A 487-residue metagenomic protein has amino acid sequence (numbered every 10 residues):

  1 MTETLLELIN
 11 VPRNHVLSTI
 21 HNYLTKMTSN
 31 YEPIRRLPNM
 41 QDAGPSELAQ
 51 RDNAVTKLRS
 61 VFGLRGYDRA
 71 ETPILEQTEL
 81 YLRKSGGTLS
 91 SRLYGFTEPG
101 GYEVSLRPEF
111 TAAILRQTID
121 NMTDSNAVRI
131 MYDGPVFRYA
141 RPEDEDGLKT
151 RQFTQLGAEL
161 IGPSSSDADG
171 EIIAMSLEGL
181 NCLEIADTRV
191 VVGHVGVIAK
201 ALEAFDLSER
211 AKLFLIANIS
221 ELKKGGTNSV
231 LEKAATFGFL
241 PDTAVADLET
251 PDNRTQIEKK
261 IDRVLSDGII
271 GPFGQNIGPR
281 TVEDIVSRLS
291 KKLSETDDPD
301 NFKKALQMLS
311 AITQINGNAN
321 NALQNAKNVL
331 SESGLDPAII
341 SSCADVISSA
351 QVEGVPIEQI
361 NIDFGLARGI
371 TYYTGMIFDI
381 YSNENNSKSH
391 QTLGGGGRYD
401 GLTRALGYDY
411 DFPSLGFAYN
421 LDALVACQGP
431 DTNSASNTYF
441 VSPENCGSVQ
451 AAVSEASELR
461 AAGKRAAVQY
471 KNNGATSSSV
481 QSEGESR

Functional and structural regions predicted by a protein language model:
T2-V16, I20-A112, R151, S165 (+2 more regions): TRNA-binding/sensing appendages of the translation machinery
T28-S29, E47-R65, E76-E79, T111-A186 (+1 more regions): Positively charged, Gly/Ser-enriched RNA/tRNA-binding surfaces
E32, V192-G193, V197, I216-A217 (+2 more regions): RNA-interacting cores
E79-L80, I198, S220, S477: Short secondary-structure boundary/hinge segments and terminal tails
R92-G101, D206-T236, S382-N386: Acidic, His- and aromatic-enriched active-site or binding-groove loops in soluble protein domains that engage sugars
Y102-T123, K223-F239: Electropositive, surface-exposed helix/loop patches at the edges of structured domains that serve as adaptable
S164, V191, A201, L222 (+2 more regions): Cap/lid and interdomain-hinge subdomains that line or gate substrate/regulatory clefts in soluble alpha/beta enzymes
A199-L207: Charged, amphipathic alpha-helical linkers/stalks
